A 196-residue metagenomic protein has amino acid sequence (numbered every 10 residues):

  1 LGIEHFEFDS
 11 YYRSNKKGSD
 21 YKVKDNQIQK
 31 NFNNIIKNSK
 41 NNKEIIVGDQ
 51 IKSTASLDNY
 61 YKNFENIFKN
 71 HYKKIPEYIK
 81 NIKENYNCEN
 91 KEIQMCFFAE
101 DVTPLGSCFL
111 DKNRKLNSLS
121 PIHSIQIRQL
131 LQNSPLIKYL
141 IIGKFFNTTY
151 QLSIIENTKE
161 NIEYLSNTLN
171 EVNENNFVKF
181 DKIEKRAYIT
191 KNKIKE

Functional and structural regions predicted by a protein language model:
G2-E7: Conserved catalytic cores of phosphodiester-cleaving nucleases, focusing on short active-site segments
F8-E196: Metal-dependent nuclease catalytic core centered on acidic motifs
